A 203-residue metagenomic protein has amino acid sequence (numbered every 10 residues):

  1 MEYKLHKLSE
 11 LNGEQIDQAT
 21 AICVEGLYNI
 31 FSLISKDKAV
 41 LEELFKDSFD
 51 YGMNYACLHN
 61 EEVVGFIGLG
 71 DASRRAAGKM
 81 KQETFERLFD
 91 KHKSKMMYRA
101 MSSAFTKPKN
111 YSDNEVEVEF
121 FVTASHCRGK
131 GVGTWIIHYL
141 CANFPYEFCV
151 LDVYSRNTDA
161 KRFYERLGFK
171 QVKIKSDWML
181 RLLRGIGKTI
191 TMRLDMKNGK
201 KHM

Functional and structural regions predicted by a protein language model:
M1-I16, E25, D195-M203: Conserved N-terminal entry element of GNAT/NAT acetyltransferase domains
V24-L44, A77, K81-Q82, L88-F89 (+1 more regions): Conserved GNAT-fold acetyl-CoA-binding loop/helix
I34-N54, L58-H59, G68, R74: Active-site rim helix/loop that mediates acceptor-substrate recognition in acyltransferases
A56, E62-D71, M101, F105-T106 (+2 more regions): Conserved beta-strand in the GNAT
S73-V116, M179-L182: Conserved acyl-donor/pantetheine-binding loop and adjacent beta-alpha core of acyl/acetyltransferases and related
N114-V116, I137, N143-S155: Conserved GNAT acetyl-CoA-binding A-motif
E119-R128, L151-K161, D177-T189: Conserved beta-strand-loop-alpha-helix junction that forms the acyl-donor binding cleft
T123, G129-A142, R166: Conserved acetyl-CoA-binding loop-helix of GNAT-fold acetyltransferases
